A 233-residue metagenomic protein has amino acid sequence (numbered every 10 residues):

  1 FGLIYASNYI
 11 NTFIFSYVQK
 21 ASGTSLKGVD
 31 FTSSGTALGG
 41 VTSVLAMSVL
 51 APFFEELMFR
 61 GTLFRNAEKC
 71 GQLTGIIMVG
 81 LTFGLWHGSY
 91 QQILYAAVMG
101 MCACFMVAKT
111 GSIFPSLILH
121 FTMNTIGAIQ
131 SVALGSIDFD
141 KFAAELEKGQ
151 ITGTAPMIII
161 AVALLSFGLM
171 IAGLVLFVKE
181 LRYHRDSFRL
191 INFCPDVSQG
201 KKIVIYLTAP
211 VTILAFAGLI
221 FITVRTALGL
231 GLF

Functional and structural regions predicted by a protein language model:
F1-L57, T223-F233: Juxtamembrane helix-loop-helix connectors linking adjacent transmembrane helices in multi-pass membrane enzymes
G39-V224, G229: Transmembrane helix-loop-helix hairpins at the membrane interface of multi-pass integral membrane proteins
